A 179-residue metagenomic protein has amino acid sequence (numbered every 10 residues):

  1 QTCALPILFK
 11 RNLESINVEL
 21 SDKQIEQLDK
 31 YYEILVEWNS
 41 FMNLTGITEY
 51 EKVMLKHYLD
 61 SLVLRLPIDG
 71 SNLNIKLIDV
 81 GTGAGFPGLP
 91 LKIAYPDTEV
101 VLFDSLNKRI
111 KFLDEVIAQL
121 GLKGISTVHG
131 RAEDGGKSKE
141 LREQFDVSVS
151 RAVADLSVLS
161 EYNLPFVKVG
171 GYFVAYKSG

Functional and structural regions predicted by a protein language model:
Q1-L5: Short, small-residue-biased leader/transition segments that mark boundaries at the very start of proteins
L8-N74, I78, K111-S126: Class I SAM-dependent transferase core
S21, K137, V167: Post-transcriptional modification and biogenesis factors for structured RNAs of the translation apparatus
L35, L91, K177: Residue-level signal for inorganic ion chemistry
L62-A154, S160: Conserved SAM/SAH cofactor-binding pocket of Class I
S105, Y176-G179: Short strand-turn motif at the edge of the Rossmann-like AdoMet-binding core
S150, A175-Y176: Thr-Gly-centered strand-to-loop micro-motif
V158-F173: A short glycine-rich, Lys/Arg-flanked "PGG" loop and its adjoining helix->strand segment in the class I
